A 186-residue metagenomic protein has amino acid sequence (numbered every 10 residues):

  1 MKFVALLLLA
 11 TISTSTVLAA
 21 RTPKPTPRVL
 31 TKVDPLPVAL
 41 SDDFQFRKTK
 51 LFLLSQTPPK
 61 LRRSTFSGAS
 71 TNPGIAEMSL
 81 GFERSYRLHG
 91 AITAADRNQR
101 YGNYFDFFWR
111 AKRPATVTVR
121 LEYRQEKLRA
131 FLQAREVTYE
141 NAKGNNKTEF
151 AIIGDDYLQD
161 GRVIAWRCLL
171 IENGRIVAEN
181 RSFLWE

Functional and structural regions predicted by a protein language model:
T22-E77, K112-A115: A eukaryote-biased signal for short, well-structured alpha-helical docking elements
N72-A111, K147-I152: Contiguous beta-strand segments within globular domains
T116-R124: Beta-strand-rich binding/interaction modules
K127-R135: Short beta-strand and strand-turn-strand segments in soluble, beta-rich domains
T138-N146: Short proline/glycine- and polar residue-rich coil/turn motifs
E149-I164: Short, hydrophobic beta-strand segments
R162-I176: Internal, hydrophobic beta-strand segments that form the core of beta-sheet-rich folds
I176-E186: Short beta-strand elements
